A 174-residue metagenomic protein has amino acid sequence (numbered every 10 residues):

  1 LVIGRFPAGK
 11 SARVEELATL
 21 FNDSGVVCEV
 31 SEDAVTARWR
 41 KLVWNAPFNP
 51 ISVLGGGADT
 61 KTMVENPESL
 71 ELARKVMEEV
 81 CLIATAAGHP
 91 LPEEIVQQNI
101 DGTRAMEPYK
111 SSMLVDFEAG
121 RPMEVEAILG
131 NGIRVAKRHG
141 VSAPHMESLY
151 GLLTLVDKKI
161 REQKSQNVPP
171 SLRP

Functional and structural regions predicted by a protein language model:
L1-P47, I51-E93: Internal alpha-helical scaffold of NAD(P)-dependent oxidoreductase catalytic cores
N22, T62, L70-P174: NAD(P)-dependent Rossmann-like dehydrogenase/reductase catalytic/cofactor-binding core
